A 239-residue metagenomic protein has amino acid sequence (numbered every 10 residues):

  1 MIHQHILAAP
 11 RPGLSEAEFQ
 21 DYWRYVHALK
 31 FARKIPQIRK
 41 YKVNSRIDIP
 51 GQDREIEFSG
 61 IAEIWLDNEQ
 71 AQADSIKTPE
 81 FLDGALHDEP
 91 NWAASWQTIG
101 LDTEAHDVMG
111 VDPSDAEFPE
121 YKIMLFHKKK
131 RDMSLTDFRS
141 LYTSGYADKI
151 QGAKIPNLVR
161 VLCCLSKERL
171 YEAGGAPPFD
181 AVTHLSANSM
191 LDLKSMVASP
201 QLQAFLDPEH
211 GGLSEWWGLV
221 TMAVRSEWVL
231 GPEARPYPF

Functional and structural regions predicted by a protein language model:
M1-F239: Macromolecular interaction modules
